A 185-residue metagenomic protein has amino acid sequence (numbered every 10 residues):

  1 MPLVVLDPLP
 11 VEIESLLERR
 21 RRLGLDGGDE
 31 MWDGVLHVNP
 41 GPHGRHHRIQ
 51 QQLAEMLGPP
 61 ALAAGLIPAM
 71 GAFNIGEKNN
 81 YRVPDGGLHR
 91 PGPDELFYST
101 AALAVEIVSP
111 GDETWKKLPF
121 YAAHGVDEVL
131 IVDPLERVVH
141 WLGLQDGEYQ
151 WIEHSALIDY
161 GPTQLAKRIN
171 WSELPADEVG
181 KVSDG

Functional and structural regions predicted by a protein language model:
M1-G185: Gly/Pro/Ser/Thr-rich low-complexity, intrinsically disordered segments predominantly at protein N-termini
